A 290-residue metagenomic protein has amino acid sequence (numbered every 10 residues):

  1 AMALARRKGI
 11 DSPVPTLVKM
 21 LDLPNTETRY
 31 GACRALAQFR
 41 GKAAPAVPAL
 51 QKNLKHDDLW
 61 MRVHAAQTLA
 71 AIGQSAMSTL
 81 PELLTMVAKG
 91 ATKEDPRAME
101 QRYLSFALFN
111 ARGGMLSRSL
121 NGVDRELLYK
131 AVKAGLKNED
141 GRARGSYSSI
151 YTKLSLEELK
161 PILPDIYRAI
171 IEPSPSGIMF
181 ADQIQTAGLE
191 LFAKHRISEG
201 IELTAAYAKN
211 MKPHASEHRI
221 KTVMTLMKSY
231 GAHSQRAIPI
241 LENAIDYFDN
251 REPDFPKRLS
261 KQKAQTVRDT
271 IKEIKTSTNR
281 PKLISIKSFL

Functional and structural regions predicted by a protein language model:
A1-G9, K19, E27-K42, K52 (+6 more regions): Structural detector for internal amphipathic alpha-helices that build alpha-solenoid repeat scaffolds
G9-D22, G41-K55, Q74-G90, M115-A134 (+4 more regions): Amphipathic alpha-helical scaffolding segments comprising HEAT/armadillo-like alpha-solenoid repeats
V14, C33, K287-L290: Alpha-helix capping/termination motifs at helix-coil junctions
K89-P96, A134-E139, A169-M179, N210-A215 (+1 more regions): Helix-loop junctions that connect tandem helical modules in alpha-solenoid scaffolds
M227, I245-D249: Short leucine-rich amphipathic alpha-helical surface patches
T276-F289: Short, low-complexity, Pro/Ser/Thr/Gly-rich segments in the mature regions of secreted, periplasmic
